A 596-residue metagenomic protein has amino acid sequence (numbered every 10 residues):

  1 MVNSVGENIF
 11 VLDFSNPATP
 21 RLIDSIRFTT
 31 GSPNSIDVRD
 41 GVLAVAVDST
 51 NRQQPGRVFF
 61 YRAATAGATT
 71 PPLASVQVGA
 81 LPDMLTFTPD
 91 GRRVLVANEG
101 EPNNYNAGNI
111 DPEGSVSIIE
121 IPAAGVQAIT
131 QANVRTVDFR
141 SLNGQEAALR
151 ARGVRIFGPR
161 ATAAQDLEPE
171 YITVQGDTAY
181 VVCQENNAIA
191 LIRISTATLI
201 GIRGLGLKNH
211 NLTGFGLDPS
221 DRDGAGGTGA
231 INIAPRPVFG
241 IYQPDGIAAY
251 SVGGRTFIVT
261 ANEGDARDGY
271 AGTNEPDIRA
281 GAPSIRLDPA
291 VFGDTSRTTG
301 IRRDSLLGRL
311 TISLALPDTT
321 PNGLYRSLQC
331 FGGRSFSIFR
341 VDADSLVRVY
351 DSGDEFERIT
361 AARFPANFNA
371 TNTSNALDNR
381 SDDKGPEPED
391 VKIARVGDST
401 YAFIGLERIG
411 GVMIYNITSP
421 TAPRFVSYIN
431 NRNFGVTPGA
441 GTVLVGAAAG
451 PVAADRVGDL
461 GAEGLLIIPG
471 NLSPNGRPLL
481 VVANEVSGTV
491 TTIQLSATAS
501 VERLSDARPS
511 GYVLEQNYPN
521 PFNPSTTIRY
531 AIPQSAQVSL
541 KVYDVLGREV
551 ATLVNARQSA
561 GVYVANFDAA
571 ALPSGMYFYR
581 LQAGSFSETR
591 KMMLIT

Functional and structural regions predicted by a protein language model:
M1-T498: Beta-sheet-rich non-transmembrane sensory/scaffold domains
V2-S4, I404-L406, N484, R529-Q534 (+2 more regions): Non-cytosolic beta-sheet module surface loops
V38, P521, P533, Q558-A560 (+1 more regions): Surface-exposed coil/turn segments at beta-strand junctions on protein surfaces, enriched
V182, G405, Y415, A483 (+5 more regions): Surface-exposed loop and edge beta-strand positions of immunoglobulin-like domains
T256, V347, Q537, S587-T589: Short, mixed charged/polar active-site loops that provide acid/base catalysis or chelate metal/phosphate cofactors
E502-Y518, F522-V542, V564-F567: Glycine-centered coil/turn sites that cap beta-strands in beta-rich domains
V554-S585, R590: Short, surface-exposed loop/turn motifs with a glycine/proline- and acidic-biased composition
M592-T596: Short beta-strand edge segments in extracellular beta-sheet folds
